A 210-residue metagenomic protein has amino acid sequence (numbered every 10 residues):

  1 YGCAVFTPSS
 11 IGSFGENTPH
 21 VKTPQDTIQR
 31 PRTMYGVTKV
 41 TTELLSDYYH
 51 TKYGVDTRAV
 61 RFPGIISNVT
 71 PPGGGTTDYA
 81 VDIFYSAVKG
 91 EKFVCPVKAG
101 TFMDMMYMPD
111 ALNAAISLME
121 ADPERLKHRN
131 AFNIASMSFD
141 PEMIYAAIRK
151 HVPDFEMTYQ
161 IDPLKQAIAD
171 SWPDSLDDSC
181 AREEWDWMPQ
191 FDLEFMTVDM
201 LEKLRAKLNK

Functional and structural regions predicted by a protein language model:
Y1-F6, S10-G15, D26, P141 (+1 more regions): Internal alpha/beta domain cores that form substrate/cofactor-binding pockets in large enzymes and binding proteins
A4, T18-A59, I66: Catalytic helix-loop patch of NAD(P)-dependent Rossmann-fold dehydrogenases
A4-S9, S13, R58-G64, D104 (+1 more regions): Structural signature of the Rossmann-like NAD(P)-dependent dehydrogenase/reductase core
S10, P19, Y79-A80, D177: Activation loop
P19, M34, T70-G75, D170: Short, solvent-exposed loop/turn segments at secondary-structure boundaries
D47-F102, M108-D110: NAD(P)-dependent short-chain dehydrogenase/reductase
P96-K98, D104-K210: C-terminal substrate-binding subdomain of Rossmann-fold SDR/epimerase-dehydratase oxidoreductases
